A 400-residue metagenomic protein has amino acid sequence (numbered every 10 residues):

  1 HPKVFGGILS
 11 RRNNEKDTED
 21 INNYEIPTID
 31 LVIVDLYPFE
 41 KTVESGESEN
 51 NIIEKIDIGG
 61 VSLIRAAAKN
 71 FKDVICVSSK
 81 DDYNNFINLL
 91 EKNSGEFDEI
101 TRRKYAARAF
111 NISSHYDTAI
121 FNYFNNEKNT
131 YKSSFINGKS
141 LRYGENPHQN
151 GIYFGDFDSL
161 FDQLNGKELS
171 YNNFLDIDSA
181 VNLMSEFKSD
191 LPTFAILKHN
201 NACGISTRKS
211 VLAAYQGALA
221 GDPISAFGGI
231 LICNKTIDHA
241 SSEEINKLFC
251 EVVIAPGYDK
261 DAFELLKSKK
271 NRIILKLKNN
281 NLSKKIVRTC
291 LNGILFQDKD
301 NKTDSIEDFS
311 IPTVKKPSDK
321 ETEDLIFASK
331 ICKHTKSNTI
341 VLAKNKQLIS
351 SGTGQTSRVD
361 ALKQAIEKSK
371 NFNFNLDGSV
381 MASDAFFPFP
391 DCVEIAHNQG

Functional and structural regions predicted by a protein language model:
H1-F39, K132: Glycine-rich nucleotide/cofactor/substrate-binding loop typically near the N-terminus or early in the first domain
K3-F5, T28, V32, E40-T42 (+1 more regions): Conserved anion-binding
G6-N13, V34-P38, I58-V61, A66-A67 (+13 more regions): Fold-independent oxyanion-binding glycine-rich loops and adjacent beta-strand/coil segments at enzyme active sites
L31-E54, I58-F97, Q149-F161, D298-K316: A short, charged helix-loop
K72-V74, G228-I230, F249-V253, S379-V380 (+1 more regions): Short active-site oxyanion
D81-L89, S94-L265, K269-K299, E321-I331 (+1 more regions): Active-site loops and adjacent core secondary-structure elements that bind or stabilize anionic groups
C203-P223, V341, N345-E394: Glycine- and Gly-Pro-enriched alpha-helical subdomains that act as flexible, kink-prone "lid/hinge" or packing modules
S305-S351: Internal active-site segments that recognize and position negatively charged phosphoryl groups and nucleotide moieties
